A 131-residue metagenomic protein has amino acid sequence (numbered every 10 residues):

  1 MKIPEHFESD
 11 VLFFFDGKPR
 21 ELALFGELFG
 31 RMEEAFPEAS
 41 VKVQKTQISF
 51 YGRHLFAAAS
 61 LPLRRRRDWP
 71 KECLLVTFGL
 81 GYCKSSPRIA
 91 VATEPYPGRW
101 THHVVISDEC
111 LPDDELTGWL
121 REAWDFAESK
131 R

Functional and structural regions predicted by a protein language model:
M1, V76-F78, L120: Conserved short hydrophobic patches within well-ordered secondary structure
M1-R31, A35-V43, Q47: Charge-rich, low-complexity N-terminal segments
L24, L28, L55, L116-W119: Amphipathic alpha-helical interface surfaces
P37, G81, E128: Residue-level marker of positions within ordered structural domains that often coincide with functionally constrained
K42-T101: Short, conserved beta-strand/beta-arch hydrophobic-aromatic motifs that form part of recognition grooves or interface
P95-R131: Well-ordered alpha/beta subsegment
